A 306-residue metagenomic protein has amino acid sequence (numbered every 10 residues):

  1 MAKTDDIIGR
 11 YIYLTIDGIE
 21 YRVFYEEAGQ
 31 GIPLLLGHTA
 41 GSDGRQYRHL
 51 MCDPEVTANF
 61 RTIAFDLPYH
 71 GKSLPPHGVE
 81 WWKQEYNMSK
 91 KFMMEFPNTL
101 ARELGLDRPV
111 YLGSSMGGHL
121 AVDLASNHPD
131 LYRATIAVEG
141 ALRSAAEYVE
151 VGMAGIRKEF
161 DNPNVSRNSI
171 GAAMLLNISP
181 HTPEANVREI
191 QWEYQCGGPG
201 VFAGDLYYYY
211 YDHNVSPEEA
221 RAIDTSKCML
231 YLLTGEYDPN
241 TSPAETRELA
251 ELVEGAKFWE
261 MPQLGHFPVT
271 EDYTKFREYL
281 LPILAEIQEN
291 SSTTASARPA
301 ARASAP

Functional and structural regions predicted by a protein language model:
D17-V79: Conserved HGGG/HGGXW glycine-rich cap/lid loop of the alpha/beta-hydrolase fold
G18, A64-L112, E278: Active-site loop/oxyanion-hole signature of alpha/beta-hydrolase fold enzymes
G113, G117, A121: Gly/Ala-rich beta-loop-alpha elbow adjacent to hydrolase catalytic centers
V122-N127, L131-V165: Flexible "cap/lid" loop of the alpha/beta hydrolase fold
A146-V151, V165-D224: Conserved alpha/beta-hydrolase catalytic His-Asp/Glu region
S226, L232-T234: Short beta-strand/loop motif that positions the catalytic acidic residue of the alpha/beta-hydrolase fold
E236-T241: Acidic catalytic loop of the alpha/beta-hydrolase fold
G255-P306: Catalytic active-site module of serine/aspartate enzymes centered on a nucleophile-bearing elbow/loop
